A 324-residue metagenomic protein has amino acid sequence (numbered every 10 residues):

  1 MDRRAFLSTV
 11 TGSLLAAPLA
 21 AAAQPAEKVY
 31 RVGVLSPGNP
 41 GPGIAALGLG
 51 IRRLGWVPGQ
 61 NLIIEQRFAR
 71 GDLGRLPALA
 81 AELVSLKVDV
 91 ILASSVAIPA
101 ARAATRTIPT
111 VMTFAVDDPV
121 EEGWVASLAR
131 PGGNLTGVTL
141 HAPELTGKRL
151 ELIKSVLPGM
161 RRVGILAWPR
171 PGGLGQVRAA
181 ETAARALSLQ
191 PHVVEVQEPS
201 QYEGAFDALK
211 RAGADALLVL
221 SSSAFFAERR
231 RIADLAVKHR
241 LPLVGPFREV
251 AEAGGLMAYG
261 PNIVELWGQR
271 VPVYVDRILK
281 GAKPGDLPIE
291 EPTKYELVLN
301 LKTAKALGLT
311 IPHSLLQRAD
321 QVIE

Functional and structural regions predicted by a protein language model:
M1-E324: Short hydrophobic alpha-helices and adjacent helix-cap/hinge residues
